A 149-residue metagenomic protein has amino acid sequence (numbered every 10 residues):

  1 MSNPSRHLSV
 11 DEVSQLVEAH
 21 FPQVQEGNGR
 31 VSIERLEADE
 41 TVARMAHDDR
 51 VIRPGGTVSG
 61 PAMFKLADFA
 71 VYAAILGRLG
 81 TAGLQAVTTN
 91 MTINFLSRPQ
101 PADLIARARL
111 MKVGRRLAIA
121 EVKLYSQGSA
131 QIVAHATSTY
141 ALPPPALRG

Functional and structural regions predicted by a protein language model:
M1-R44: Non-catalytic linker/capping segments at the edges of enzyme domains
S2-L8, S97-P101, I105, M111-G149: HotDog/MaoC-like acyl-thioester-processing domains
G29, D39-T41, G60, Q85-M91 (+2 more regions): A generic structural signal for short beta-strands and their flanking turns/coil linkers
A38, D48-I52, F69-Y72: Short, charged/polar surface micro-motifs in flexible loops or helix N-caps
M45, A67, M91, V122 (+1 more regions): Conserved GNAT-family N-acetyltransferase fold
H47-G56, M63: A short interface-forming secondary-structure element
P61-T81: Active-site helix/loop of acyl-thioester processing domains in fatty-acid/polyketide metabolism, spanning hotdog-fold
A74-I105, L110: Hydrophobic beta-strand-centered segment that forms part of the acyl-chain substrate-binding groove
